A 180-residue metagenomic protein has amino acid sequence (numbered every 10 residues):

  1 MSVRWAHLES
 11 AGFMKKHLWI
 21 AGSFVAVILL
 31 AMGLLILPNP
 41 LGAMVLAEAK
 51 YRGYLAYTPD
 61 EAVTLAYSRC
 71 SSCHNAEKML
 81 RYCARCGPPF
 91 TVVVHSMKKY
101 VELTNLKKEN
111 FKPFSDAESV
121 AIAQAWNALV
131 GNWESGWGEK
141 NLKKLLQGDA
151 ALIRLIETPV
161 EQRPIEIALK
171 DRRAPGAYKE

Functional and structural regions predicted by a protein language model:
H7-V27: N-terminal Sec-pathway targeting helices
L37-L65: Electrostatic cytochrome c docking/interface patches
M44-R52, N105-E180: Flexible coil segments in periplasmic/lumen-exposed cytochrome c-class electron-transfer proteins
T58, T64-S72, L146-Q147, I156-E157: Extracytoplasmic/periplasm-facing segments of secreted or lipoprotein envelope proteins
A62-V63, S72-L103: Gly/Gly-Pro-rich "capping" loops immediately C-terminal to redox-active cysteine motifs in periplasmic/lumenal
A66-E77, I122, W126: The canonical Cys-X-X-Cys-His
